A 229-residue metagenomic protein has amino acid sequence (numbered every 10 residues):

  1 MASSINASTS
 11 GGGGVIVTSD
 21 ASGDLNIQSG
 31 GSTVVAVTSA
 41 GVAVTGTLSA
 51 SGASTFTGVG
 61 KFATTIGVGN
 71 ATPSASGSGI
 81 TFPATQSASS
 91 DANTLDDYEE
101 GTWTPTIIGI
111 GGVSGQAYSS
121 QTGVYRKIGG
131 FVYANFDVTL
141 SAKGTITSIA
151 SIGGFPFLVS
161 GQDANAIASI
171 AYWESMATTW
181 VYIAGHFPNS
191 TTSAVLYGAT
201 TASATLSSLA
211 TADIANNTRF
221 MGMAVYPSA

Functional and structural regions predicted by a protein language model:
M1-I108, N135, L140-A142: Intrinsic low-complexity, repeat-rich intrinsically disordered segments enriched in small/flexible residues
G79-A229: Surface-exposed molecular-recognition determinants
